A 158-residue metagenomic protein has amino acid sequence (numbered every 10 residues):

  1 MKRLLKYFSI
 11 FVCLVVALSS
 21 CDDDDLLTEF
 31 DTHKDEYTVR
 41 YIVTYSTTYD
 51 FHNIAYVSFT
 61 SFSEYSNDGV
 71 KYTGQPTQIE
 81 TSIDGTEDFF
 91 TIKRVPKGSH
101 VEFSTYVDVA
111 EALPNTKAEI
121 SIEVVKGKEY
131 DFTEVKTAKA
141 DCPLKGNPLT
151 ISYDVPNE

Functional and structural regions predicted by a protein language model:
M1-D23: Sec-dependent bacterial lipoprotein signal peptides
V15-Y41: Bacterial Sec-dependent N-terminal signal peptides
D35-Y45, P96-T105: Noncatalytic modules at the cell exterior or secretory-pathway interfaces, chiefly beta-strand-rich lectin/adhesion
R40-T81, N147-T150: Post-signal-peptide N-terminal segment of Sec-exported extracytoplasmic proteins
S63-K117: Mature extracytoplasmic domains of secretory-pathway proteins
A112-K128: Exposed low-complexity, polar/acidic, P/S/T/G-rich flexible segments that act as propeptides, protease-susceptible
F132-K145: Short, exposed beta-strand-loop hairpins at the edges of beta-sheets in extracellular/periplasmic proteins
L144-E158: Short, low-complexity, Pro/Ser/Thr/Gly-rich segments in the mature regions of secreted, periplasmic
